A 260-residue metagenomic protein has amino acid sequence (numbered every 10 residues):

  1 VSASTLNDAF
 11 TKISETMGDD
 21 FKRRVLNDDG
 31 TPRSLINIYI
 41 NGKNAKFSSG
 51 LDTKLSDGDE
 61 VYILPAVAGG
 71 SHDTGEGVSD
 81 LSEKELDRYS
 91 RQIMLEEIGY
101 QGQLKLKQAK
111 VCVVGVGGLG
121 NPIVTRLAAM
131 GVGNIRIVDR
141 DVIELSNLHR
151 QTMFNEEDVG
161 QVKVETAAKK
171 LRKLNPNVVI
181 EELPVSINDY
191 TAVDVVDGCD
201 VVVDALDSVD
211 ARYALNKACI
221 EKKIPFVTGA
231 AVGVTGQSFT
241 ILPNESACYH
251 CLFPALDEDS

Functional and structural regions predicted by a protein language model:
V1-D73: Ubiquitin-like/PB1-type beta-grasp interaction modules and other compact soluble beta-rich domains
D73-S260: Adenine nucleotide-associated cytosolic modules
